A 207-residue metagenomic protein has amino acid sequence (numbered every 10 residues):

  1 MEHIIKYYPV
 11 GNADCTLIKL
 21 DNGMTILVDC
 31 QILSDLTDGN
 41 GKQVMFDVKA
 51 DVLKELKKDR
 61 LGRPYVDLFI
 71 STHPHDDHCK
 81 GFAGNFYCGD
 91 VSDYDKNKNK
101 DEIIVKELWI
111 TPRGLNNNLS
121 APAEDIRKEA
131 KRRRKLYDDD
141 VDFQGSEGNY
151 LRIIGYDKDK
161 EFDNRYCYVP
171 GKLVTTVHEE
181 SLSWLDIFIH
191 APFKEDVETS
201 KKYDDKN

Functional and structural regions predicted by a protein language model:
M1-I4, K80-N207: Flexible, acidic/histidine-containing loops and adjacent segments that form or flank the divalent-metal
M1-P64, N207: Conserved beta-strand hairpin/beta-sheet module of binuclear metal-dependent hydrolase folds, prominently
N12-D14, S34, P74-K80, L115-N118: Active-site environment of divalent metal-dependent phosphoester hydrolases
A13-C15, G23, F69-S71, V105 (+1 more regions): Extracellular structured ligand-interaction cores
T16, T25, T37, T72 (+3 more regions): Residue-identity detector for threonine
C30-Q31, T72-P74, T111-R113, P192: Active-site-proximal beta-strand/loop segments in catalytic clefts of secreted hydrolases
T37-L108: Active-site metal-binding motif and surrounding structural segment of the metallo-beta-lactamase
